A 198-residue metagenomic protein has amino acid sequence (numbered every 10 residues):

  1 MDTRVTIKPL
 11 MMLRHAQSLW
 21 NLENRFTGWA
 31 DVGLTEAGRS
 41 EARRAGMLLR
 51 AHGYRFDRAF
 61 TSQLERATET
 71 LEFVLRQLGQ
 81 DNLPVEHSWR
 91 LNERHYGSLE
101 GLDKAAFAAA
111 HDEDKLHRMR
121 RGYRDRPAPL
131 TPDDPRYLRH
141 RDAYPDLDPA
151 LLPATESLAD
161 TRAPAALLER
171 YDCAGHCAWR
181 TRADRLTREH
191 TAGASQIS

Functional and structural regions predicted by a protein language model:
D2-V5, G46-R139, A143-T155, A183 (+1 more regions): Phosphate-coordination/substrate-recognition cap region in phosphate-metabolizing enzymes
P9-H15, H190: Short, hydrophobic/glycine-enriched beta-strand segments
H15, G38, S195: Short, conserved phosphate/pyrophosphate- and ester-handling motifs at nucleotide-, phospho-/glycolipid
S18-D31: Glycine-rich N-terminal loop/short-helix segment of MobA-like nucleotidyltransferase
L34-R39, L158, R162: Conserved AMP-binding/adenylate-forming core of the ANL superfamily
G38-Y54, A166-G175: ANL superfamily AMP-binding
D146-C177: A mid-sequence, solvent-exposed acidic-amphipathic segment
D160, R170-S195: Low-complexity basic/metal-binding stretches
